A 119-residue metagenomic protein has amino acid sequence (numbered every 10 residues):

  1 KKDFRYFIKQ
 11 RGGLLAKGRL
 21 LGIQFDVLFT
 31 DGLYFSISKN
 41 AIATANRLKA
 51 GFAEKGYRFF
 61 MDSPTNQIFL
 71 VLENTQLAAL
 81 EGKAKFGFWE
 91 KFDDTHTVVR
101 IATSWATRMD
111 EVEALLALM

Functional and structural regions predicted by a protein language model:
K1-Q67, V71-E73: Active-site C-terminal subdomain of aminotransferase-like
N46, G51-M119: Conserved C-terminal alpha-helix-loop-beta "cap" of PLP-dependent enzymes that closes/shapes the active-site mouth
